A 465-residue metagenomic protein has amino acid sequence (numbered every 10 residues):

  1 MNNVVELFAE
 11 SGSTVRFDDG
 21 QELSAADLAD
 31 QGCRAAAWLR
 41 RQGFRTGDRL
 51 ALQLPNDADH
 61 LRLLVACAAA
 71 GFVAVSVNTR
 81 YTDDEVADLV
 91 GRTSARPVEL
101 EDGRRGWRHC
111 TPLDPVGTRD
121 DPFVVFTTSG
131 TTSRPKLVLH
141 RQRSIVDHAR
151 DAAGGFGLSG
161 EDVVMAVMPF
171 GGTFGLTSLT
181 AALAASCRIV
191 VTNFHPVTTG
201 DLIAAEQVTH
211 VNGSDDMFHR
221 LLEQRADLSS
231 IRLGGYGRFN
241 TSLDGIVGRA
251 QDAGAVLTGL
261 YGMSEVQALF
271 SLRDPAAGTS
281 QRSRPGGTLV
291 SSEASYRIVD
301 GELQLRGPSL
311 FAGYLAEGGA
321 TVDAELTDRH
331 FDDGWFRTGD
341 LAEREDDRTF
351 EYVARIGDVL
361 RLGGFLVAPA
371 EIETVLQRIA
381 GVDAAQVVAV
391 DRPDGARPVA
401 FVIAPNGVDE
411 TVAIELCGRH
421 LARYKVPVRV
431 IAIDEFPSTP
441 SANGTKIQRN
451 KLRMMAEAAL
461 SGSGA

Functional and structural regions predicted by a protein language model:
S13-G43, A51, P55-D57, L61 (+2 more regions): Conserved AMP-binding/adenylate-forming core of the ANL superfamily
S24-A26, F123-D147: Conserved AMP-binding A3 loop
G103-P122: Flexible, low-complexity linker/hinge segments
V146-V163, F170-H210, E265: Conserved AMP-binding/adenylation subdomain of ANL enzymes
T209-G213, L222-Q281, S295: Gly/Ser/Thr-rich phosphate-binding loop
V211, G307, L341-K425: AMP-binding/adenylate-forming catalytic core of the ANL superfamily
T288-S292, D300-R329, V367: Conserved ATP/PPi-binding loop(s) of AMP-dependent carboxylate-activating enzymes
L360, Q386-D391, V399-F401, G418-A465: Conserved C-terminal "lid"/linker of ANL adenylate-forming enzymes
